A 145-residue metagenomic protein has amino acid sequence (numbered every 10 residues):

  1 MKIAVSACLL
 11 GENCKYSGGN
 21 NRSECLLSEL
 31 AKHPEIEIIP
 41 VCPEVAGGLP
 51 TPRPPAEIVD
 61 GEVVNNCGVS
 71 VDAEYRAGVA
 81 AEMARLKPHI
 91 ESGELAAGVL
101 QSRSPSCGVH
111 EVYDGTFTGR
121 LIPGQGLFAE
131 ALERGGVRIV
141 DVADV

Functional and structural regions predicted by a protein language model:
M1-A4: Extreme N-terminal starter segment of soluble prokaryotic enzymes
S6-A7, C42, V99-R103: Short beta-strand segments
G11, G47-L49, P105-G108: Short, active-site-adjacent cap segments at secondary-structure transitions
G11-G18: Short N-terminal binding/cap micro-motifs at the start of the first secondary-structure element
N21-N65: Short, surface-exposed acidic-centric catalytic microdomains
E24-E37, G78-A96: Short amphipathic alpha-helices and their capping/turn segments at secondary-structure boundaries
A46, P54-A84, I90, R120-V145: Divalent-metal-activated hydrolytic enzyme cores
A97-T116: Internal, conserved structured core segments that host functional sites
